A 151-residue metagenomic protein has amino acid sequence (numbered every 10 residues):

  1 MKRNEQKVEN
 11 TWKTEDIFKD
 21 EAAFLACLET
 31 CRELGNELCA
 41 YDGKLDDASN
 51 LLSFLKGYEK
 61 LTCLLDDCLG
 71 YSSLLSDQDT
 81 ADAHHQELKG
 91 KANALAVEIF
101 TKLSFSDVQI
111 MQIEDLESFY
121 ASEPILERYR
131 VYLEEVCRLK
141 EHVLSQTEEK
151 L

Functional and structural regions predicted by a protein language model:
M1-L151: A well-structured
